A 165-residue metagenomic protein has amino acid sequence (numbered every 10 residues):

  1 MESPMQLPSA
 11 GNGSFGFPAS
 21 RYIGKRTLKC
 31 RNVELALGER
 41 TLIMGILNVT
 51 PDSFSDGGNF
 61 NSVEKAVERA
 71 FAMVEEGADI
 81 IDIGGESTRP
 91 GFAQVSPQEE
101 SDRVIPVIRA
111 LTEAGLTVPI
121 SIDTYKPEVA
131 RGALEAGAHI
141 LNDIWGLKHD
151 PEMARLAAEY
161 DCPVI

Functional and structural regions predicted by a protein language model:
E2-N48: N-terminal amphipathic alpha-helix/helix-capping segment at the start of soluble metabolic enzymes
V33-G58, S87-G91, I108-L111: N-terminal small/glycine-rich loop or linker at the start of catalytic domains across soluble metabolic enzymes
L47, M73, G77, D123 (+2 more regions): Conserved, mostly hydrophobic/aromatic
V49-E68, A93-V95, P119-S121: Active-site mouth loops of central-metabolism enzymes
P51-S53, T88-G91, A130, A136 (+1 more regions): Conserved anion-binding
S53-S55, D79-P106: Glycine-rich, proline-tolerant flexible connector loops at the mouths of alpha/beta enzymes
A93-I122, P127, E159-I165: Alpha-helix-loop-beta-strand connector modules within alpha/beta enzyme cores
T117-Y125, H139-H149: Catalytic beta/alpha-barrel core
